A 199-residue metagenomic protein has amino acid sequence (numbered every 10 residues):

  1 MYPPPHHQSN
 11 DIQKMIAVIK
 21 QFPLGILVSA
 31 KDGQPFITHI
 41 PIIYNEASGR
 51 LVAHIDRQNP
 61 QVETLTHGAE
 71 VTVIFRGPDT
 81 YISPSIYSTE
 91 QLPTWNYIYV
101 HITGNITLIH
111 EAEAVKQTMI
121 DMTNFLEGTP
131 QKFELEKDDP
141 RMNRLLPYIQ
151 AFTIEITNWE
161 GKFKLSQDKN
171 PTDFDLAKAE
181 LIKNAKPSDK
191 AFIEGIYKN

Functional and structural regions predicted by a protein language model:
Y2-I26: Short, basic/aromatic recognition patches
I16, Q91, R141-R144: A generic local secondary-structure boundary/capping motif
Q21-R57: Short beta-strand segments
P23, T38, G49-L51, H67-V71 (+2 more regions): A generic structural signal for short beta-strands and their flanking turns/coil linkers
G49-V71, A179-P187, I193-N199: An N-terminal domain-start capping segment
Q58-T118: Short, structured beta-strand-loop surface elements
I109-N199: C-terminal edge-of-domain segments
